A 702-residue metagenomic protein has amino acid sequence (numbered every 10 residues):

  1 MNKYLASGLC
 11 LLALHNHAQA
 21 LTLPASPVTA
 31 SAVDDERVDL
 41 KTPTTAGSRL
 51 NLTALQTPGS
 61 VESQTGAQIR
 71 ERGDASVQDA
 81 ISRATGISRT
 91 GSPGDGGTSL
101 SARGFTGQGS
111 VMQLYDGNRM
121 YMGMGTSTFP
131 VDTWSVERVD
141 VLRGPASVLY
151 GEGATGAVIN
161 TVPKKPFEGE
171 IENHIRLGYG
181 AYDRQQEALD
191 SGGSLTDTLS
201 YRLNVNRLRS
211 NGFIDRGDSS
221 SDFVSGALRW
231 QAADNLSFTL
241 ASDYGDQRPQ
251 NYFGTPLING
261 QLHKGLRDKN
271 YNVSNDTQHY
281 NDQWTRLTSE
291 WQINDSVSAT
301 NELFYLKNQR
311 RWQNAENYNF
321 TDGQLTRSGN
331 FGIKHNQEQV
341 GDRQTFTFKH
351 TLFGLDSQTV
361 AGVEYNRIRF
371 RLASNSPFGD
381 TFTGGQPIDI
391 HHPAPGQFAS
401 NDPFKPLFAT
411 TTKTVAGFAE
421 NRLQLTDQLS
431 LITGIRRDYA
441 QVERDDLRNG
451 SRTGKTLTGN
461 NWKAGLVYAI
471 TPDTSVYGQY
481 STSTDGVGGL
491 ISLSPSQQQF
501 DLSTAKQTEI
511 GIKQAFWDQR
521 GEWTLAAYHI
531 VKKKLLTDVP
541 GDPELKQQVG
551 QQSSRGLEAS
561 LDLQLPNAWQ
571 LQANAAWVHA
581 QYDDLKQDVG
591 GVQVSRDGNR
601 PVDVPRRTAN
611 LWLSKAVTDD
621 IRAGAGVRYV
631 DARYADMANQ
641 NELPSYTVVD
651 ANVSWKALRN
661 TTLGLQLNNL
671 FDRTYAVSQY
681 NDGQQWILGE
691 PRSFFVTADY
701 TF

Functional and structural regions predicted by a protein language model:
D39-E62, G66, Q78-N118, E137: Extracytoplasmic beta-strand/coil segments of soluble accessory domains associated with Gram-negative outer-membrane
N118-R143: Short acidic/polar hinge/loop motifs at secondary-structure boundaries that mediate gating or recognition
M122, S135-E137, V148-G226, A232-L236 (+2 more regions): Outer-membrane beta-barrel translocator/receptor signature
L208, G212, S225-Q292, E302-Q337 (+4 more regions): Acidic/polar loop-and-plug regions of large Gram-negative outer-membrane beta-barrel proteins
Q231-A233, Q337, D356-Q358, E364-I368 (+5 more regions): Structural signature of Gram-negative outer-membrane beta-barrels, strongest in the C-terminal barrel of TonB-dependent
T288-N314, A469, V476-Q479, L502-K586 (+1 more regions): Membrane-embedded beta-barrel scaffold of Gram-negative outer-membrane proteins
H529-V531, Q548-A638, N660, F671-T674 (+1 more regions): Gram-negative outer-membrane beta-barrel transporters
W686-F702: Outer-membrane beta-barrel "beta-signal"
